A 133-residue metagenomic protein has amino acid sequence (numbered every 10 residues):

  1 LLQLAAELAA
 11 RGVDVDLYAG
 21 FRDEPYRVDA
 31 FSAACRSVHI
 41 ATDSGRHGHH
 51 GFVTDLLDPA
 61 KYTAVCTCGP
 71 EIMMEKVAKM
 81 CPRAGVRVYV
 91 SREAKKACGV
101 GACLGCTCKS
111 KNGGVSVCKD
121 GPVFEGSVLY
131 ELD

Functional and structural regions predicted by a protein language model:
L1-E93: FNR/FR-type flavoprotein reductase catalytic core
L2, E71-I72, E93-P122: Local cysteine-cluster metal-coordination motifs and their immediate loop/turn environment, predominantly Fe-S cluster
R27-D29, V65, V115-C118, Y130: Short linear functional motifs in flexible/disordered or boundary regions
S32, C81, A97, K111-G113 (+1 more regions): Generic secondary-structure boundary signal with a strong preference for alpha-helix termini
T54, G101-G105, Y130: Short amphipathic alpha-helical patches
P122-D133: Short microdomains enriched in Cys/His and/or Lys/Arg
